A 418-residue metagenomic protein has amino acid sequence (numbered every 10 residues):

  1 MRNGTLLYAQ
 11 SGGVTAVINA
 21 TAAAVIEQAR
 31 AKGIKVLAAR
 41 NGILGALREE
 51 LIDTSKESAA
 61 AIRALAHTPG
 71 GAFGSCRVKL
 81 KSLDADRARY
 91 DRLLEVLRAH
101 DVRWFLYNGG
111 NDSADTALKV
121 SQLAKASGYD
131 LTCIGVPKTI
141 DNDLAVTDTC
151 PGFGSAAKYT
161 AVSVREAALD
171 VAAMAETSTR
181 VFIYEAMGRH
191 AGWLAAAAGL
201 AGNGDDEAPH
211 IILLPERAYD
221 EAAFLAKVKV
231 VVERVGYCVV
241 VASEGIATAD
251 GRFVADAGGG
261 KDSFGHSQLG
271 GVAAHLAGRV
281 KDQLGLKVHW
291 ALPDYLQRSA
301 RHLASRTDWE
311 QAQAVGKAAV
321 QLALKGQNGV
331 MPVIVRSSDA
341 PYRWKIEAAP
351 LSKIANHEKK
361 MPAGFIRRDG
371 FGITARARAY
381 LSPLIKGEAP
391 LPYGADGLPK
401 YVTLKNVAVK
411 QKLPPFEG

Functional and structural regions predicted by a protein language model:
M1, E49-R103, D112-S113, I140 (+1 more regions): Glycine-rich oxoanion-binding loops at beta->alpha junctions
M1-E50: N-terminal phosphate-binding or glycine-rich loops at protein starts, especially the Walker A/P-loop of NTPases
T5-T15, A72-R77, R103-G109, V181-A186 (+2 more regions): Short glycine-rich or small-residue beta-strand-to-loop segments that form or flank ligand, phosphate, metal/Fe-S
S11-G13, A39-L44, R77-V78, G110-N111 (+5 more regions): Short, ordered loop/turn segments at secondary-structure junctions
V14-V25, A46-L47, A88-D91, N111-K119 (+5 more regions): Short glycine/serine/threonine-rich phosphate/pyrophosphate-binding segments that cradle anionic phosphate groups
E27-K35, N41-L44, H67, V78 (+12 more regions): Generic secondary-structure signature for well-ordered alpha-helical cores
V96, Y107-G109, D115-S127, I134 (+1 more regions): Accessory alpha-helical/coil subdomains and C-terminal extensions that flank or cap enzyme catalytic cores
F253-G418: C-terminal non-catalytic interaction/assembly regions of soluble proteins
